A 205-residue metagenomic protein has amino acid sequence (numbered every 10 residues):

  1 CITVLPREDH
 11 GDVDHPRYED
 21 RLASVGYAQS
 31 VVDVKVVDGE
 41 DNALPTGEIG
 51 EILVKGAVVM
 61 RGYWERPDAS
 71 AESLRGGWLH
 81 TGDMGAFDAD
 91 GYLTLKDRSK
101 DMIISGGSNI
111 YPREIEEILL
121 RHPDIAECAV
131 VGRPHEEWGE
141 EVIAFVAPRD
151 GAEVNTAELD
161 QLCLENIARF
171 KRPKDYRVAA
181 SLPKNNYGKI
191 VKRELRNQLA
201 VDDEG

Functional and structural regions predicted by a protein language model:
C1-Y92, S99-M102, I115-E116, G151: Conserved AMP-binding/adenylate-forming
I2, K174-D175: Extracytoplasmic/periplasmic beta-strand context in beta-sandwich domains, especially the cupredoxin/COX2 CuA-binding
V34, C128, Y176-V178: Generic structural signal for residues in well-ordered beta-strands
E40, G56, R61-E65, E72 (+3 more regions): AMP-binding/adenylate-forming catalytic core of the ANL superfamily
I49, E141, D175: Conserved catalytic motifs of the protein kinase core domain
N197-G205: Acidic/polar alpha-helix N-cap and adjacent early helical turns within long charge-rich amphipathic helices/linkers
